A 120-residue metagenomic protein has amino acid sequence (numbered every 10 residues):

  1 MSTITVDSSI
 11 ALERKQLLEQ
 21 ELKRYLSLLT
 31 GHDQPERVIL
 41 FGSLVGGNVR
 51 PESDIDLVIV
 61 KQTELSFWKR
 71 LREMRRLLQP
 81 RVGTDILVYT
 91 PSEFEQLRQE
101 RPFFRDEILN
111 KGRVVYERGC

Functional and structural regions predicted by a protein language model:
M1-R37, V45-P51, K61-C120: Catalytic core of pol beta-like nucleotidyltransferases
D56-I59: Short beta-strand->loop micro-motif that forms the acidic, two-metal-ion catalytic signature in nucleotide-processing
